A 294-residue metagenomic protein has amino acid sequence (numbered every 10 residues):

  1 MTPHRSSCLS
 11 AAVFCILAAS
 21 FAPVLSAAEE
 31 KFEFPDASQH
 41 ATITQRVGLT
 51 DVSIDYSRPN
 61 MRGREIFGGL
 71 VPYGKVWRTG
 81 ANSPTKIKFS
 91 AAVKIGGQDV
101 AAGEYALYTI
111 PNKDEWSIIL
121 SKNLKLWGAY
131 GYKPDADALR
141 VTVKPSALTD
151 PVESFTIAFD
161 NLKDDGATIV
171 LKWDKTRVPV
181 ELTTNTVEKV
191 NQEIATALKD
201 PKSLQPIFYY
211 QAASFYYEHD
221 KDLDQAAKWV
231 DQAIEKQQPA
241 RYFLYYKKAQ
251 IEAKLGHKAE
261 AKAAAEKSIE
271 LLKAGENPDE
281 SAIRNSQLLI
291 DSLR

Functional and structural regions predicted by a protein language model:
M1-S10: N-terminal secretory signal peptides that target proteins for export/translocation
S10-A22: Bacterial N-terminal signal peptides
L25-E29: Boundary at the C-terminal end of the N-terminal hydrophobic targeting segment
F34-R62: N-terminal targeting signals for Sec/Tat export/insertion, comprising classic cleavable signal peptides
D51-A102, T109-L204, P239: Extended, well-structured beta-strand/loop surface patches that form recognition or cofactor-anchoring regions within
A195-F243, K247-Q250, G256-E260, E270-L271: Alpha-helical adaptor scaffolds
Q250-I251, N277-R294: TPR/TPR-like alpha-solenoid helical repeat scaffolds
A265: Active-site catalytic microenvironments in core metabolic enzymes, especially phosphate/sugar-handling
